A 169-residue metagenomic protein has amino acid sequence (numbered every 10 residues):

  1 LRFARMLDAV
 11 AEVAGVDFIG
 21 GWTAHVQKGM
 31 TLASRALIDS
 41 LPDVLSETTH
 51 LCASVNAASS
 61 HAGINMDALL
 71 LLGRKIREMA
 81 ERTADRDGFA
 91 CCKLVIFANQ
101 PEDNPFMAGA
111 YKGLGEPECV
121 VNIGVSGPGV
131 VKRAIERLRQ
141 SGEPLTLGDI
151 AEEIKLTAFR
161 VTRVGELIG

Functional and structural regions predicted by a protein language model:
L1-G169: Anaerobic metallocofactor- and corrinoid-dependent redox/one-carbon enzyme cores, especially those from methanogenesis
